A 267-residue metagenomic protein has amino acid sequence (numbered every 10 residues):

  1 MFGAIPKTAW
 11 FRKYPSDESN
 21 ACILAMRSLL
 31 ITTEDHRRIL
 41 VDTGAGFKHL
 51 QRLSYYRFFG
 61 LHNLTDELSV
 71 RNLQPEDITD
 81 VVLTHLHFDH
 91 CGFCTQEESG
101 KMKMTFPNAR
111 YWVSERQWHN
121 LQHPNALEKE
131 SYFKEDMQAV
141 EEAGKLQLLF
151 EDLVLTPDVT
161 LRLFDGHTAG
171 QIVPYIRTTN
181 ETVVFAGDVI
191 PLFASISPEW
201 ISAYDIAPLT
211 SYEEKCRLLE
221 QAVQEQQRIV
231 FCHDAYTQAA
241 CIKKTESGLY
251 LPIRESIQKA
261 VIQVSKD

Functional and structural regions predicted by a protein language model:
M1-V70, V173-G187: Conserved beta-strand hairpin/beta-sheet module of binuclear metal-dependent hydrolase folds, prominently
A4-W10, Q51, V189-D205, S247-R254: Active-site gating loops and adjacent loop-to-helix segments of metal-dependent hydrolytic enzymes
I39-V41, V82, Y111, V183-F185 (+1 more regions): Residue-level marker for buried hydrophobic side chains located in beta-strands that build the well-ordered beta-sheet
G46-F47, Y56, N120, L127-K129 (+3 more regions): Metallo-beta-lactamase
F59-L73, D77, T105-L163, Y212-Q226: Metallo-beta-lactamase
I78-D89: Metallo-beta-lactamase
G92-K101, C241-T245: Metal-dependent catalytic neighborhoods of phosphoester/phosphodiester hydrolases
A240-D267: Short, basic/aromatic-enriched C-terminal tail that caps enzymatic domains
